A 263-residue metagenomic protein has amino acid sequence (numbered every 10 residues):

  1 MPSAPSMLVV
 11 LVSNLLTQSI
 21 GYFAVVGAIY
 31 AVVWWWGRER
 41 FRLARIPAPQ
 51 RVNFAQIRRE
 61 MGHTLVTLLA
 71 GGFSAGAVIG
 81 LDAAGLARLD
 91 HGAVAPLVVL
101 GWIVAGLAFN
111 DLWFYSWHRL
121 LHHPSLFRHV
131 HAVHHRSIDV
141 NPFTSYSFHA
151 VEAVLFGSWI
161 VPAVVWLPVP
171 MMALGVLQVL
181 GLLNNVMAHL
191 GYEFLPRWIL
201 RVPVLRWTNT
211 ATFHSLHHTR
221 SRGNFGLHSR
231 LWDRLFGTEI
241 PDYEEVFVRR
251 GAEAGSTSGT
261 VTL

Functional and structural regions predicted by a protein language model:
M1-F23, W35-R40, A44-V52, F127 (+1 more regions): Cytosolic/stromal cytosol-facing helical appendages immediately following the last transmembrane segment
V10, N14, R45-L68, H91-W102: Interfacial transmembrane-helix boundary/kink motif in multi-pass membrane proteins
L15, T64, L107-A108, Y115 (+1 more regions): Hydrophobic transmembrane-helix microenvironments that flank and shape a buried ionizable site
T17-G37, G71-G72, G106-W117, N184: Hydrophobic alpha-helical membrane-embedded segments
A28-R59, L81-G92: Membrane-helix interface linkers and caps
V66-I79, A83, F148-A163: Core segments of transmembrane alpha-helices that mediate helix-helix packing or line hydrophobic substrate/ligand
F73-F109: Juxtamembrane helix-loop-helix connectors linking adjacent transmembrane helices in multi-pass membrane enzymes
A84-L89, W113-V130, G191-L200: Juxtamembrane/interfacial segments flanking transmembrane helices
